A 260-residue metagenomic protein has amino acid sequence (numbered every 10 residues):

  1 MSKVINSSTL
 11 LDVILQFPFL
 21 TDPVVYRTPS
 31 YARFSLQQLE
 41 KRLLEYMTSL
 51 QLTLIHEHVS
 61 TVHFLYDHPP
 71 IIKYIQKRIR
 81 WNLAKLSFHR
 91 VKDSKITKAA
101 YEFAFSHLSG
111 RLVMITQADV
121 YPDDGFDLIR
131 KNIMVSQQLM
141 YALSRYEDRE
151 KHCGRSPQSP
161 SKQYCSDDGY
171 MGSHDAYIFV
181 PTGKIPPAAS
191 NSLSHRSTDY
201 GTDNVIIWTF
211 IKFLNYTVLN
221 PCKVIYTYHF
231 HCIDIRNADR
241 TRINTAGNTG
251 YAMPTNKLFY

Functional and structural regions predicted by a protein language model:
I5-T21, R42, S49, S192-Y260: C-terminal catalytic/acceptor-binding lobe
L11, Q51-H63, L86: Short loop->beta transition adjacent to catalytic acidic/histidine clusters or analogous donor-positioning motifs
D12-S30, D67, L143-E147, F179-T182 (+2 more regions): Short loop/turn segments at strand-loop or loop-helix junctions that form parts of catalytic or ligand-binding pockets
T21-V24, P70-I75, Y121-D124, R149-H152 (+3 more regions): Short catalytic/ligand-binding loop motif for oxyanion handling, primarily in non-cytosolic enzymes, centered on
D22-R42, H152-Q158, L193-T198: Short, flexible/disordered intra-domain loops and linkers
Y26-L43, M47-T48, H63-T116, D123-D124: Active-site-proximal specificity loops/subdomain of glycosyltransferases
S60-D67, L139-L143: Short, hydrophobic beta-strand segments that form beta-sheet elements in well-ordered domains
Y101, F105-S106, L112, V120-W208: Conserved catalytic core of nucleotide-sugar-dependent glycosyltransferases
